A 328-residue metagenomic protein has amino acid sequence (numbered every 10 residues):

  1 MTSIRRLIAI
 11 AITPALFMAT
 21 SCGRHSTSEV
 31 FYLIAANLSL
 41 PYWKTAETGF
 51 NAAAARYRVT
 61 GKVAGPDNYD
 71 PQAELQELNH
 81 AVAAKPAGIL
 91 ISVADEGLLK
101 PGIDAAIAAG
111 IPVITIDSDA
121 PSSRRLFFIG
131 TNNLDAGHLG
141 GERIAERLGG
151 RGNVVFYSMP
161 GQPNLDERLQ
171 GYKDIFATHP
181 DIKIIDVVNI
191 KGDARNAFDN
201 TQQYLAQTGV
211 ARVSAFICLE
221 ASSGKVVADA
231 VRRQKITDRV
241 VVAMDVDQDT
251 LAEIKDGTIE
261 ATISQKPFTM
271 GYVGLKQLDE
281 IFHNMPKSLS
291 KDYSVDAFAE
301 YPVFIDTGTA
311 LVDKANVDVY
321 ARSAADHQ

Functional and structural regions predicted by a protein language model:
C22-H25: Bacterial signal peptide processing site
V30-Y57, G61-H80, A84, S92-E96 (+2 more regions): Extracytoplasmic "Venus flytrap"
Y42-Y57, A136-G140, N164-K183, N196 (+2 more regions): Short, solvent-exposed amphipathic alpha-helices that sit in or adjacent to ligand/effector-binding or catalytic
A55-N68, N153-S158, K173-A194: Short beta-strand elements in bilobed, periplasmic/extracellular small-molecule ligand-binding domains
E74, I129-V154, D166-E167, R195-F198 (+2 more regions): Hydrophobic alpha-helical segments within soluble ligand-binding/sensing domains
L90-I107, Y172, D186, K191-E253: Hydrophobic alpha-helical
G97-D135, E142-R147, N153, D247-K255 (+1 more regions): Flexible loop/hinge segments that line or gate small-molecule binding clefts
I175-F176, L275-Q328: Hinge/cleft segment of the Venus flytrap/periplasmic-binding protein
